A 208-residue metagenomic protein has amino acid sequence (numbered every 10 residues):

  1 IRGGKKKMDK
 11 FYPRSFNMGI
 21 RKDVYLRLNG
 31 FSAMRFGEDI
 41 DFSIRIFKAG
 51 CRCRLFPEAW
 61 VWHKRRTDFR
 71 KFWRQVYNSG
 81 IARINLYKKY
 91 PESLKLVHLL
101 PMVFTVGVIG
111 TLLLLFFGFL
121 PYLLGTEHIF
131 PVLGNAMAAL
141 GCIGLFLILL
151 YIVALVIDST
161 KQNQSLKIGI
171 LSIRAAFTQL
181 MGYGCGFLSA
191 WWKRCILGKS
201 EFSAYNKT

Functional and structural regions predicted by a protein language model:
I1-Y12, F16, L26, K89: Short, flexible, basic/aromatic active-site loop/helix in glycosyltransferases
K10-D23, I40, F104-T105: Short glycine- and hydrophobic/aromatic-rich loop-to-beta-strand nucleating segment in the catalytic cores
K22-D23, G50, G110: Short loop segments at secondary-structure junctions
L26, S32-L94: Catalytic donor/gating beta->alpha subdomain of glycosyltransferases that bind UDP-sugars
L96-V103: Select subsegments of transmembrane alpha-helices in polytopic membrane proteins, especially boundary-proximal
F104-I196: Membrane-embedded multi-pass helical conduit in multi-pass membrane proteins, especially envelope-biosynthetic
R194-T208: Short linear elements at protein peripheries
